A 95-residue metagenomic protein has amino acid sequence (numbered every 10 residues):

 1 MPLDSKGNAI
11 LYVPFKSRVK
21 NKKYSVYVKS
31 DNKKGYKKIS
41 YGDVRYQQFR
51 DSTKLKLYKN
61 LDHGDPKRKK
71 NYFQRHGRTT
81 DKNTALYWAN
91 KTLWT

Functional and structural regions predicted by a protein language model:
M1-T95: Arg/Lys-rich, low-complexity, intrinsically disordered basic segments
